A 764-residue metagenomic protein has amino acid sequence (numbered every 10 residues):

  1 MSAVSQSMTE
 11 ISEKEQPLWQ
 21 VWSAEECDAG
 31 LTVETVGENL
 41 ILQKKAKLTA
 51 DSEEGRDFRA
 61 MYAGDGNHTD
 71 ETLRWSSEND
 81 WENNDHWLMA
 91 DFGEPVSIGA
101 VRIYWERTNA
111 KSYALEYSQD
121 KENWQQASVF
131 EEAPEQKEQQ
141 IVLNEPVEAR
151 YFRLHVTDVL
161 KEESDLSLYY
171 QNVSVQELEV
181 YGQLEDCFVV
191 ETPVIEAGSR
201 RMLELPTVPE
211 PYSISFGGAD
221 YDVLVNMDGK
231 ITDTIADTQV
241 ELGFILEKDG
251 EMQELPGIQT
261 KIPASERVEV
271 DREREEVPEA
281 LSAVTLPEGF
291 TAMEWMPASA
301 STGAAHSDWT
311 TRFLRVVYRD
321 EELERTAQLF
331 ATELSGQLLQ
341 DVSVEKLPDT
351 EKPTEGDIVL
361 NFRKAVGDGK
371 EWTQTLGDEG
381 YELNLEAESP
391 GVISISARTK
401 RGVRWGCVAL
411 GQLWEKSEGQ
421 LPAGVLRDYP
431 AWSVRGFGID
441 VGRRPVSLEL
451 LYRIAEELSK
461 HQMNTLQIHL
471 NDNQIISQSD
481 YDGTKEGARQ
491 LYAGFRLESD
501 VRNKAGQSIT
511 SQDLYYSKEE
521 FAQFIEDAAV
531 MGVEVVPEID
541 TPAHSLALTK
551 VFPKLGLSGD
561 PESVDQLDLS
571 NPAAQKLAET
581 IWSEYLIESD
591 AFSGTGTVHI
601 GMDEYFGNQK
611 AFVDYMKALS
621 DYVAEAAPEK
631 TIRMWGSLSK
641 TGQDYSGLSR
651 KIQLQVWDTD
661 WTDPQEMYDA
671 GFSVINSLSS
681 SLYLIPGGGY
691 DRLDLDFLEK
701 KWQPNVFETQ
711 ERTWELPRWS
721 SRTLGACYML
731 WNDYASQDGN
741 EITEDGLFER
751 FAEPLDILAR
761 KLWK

Functional and structural regions predicted by a protein language model:
S2, S7-T35, E185-R272: Beta-rich interaction/scaffold domains
A3-T32, S265-R401, W405-R427, I632-T641 (+1 more regions): Acidic, contiguous N-terminal accessory segments
M8-G93, Y104-N109, E177-D186: Disordered, acidic Ser/Thr/Pro-rich linker "stalks" and the adjacent N-terminal cap of the next globular domain
H68-S128, E135-D186: Aromatic, loop-rich ligand-recognition surfaces of beta-strand-rich domains
L339, S646-R650, D660-K764: Flexible, acidic glycine-rich loops studded with aromatic residues
Q374-D565, A573-Q575, E579-T597, C727: Feature activates predominantly on carbohydrate-active enzymes
G442, N471-I475, D540-H544, D603-Y605 (+4 more regions): Active-site beta-loop-alpha junctions enriched in small/polar residues
S558, S563-Q653, W657-D669: Active-site neighborhood of glycoside hydrolase catalytic domains
